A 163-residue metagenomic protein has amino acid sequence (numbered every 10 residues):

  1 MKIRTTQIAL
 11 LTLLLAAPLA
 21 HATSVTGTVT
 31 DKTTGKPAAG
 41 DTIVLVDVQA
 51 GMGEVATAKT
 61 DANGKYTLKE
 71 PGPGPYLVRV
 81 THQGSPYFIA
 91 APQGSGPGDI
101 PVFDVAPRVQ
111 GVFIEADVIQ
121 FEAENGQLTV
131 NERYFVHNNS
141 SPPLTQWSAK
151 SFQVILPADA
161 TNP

Functional and structural regions predicted by a protein language model:
M1-L10: Bacterial N-terminal signal peptides that target proteins for export
A9-P18: Bacterial N-terminal signal peptides
A22-P163: Lumenal/extracellular ectodomains and adaptor appendage modules of the eukaryotic vesicle/secretory system
